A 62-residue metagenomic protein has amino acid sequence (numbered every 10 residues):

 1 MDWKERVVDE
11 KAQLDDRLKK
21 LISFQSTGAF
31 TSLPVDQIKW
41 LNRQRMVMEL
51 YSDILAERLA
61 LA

Functional and structural regions predicted by a protein language model:
M1-A62: Extended, charge-rich alpha-helical interface modules
